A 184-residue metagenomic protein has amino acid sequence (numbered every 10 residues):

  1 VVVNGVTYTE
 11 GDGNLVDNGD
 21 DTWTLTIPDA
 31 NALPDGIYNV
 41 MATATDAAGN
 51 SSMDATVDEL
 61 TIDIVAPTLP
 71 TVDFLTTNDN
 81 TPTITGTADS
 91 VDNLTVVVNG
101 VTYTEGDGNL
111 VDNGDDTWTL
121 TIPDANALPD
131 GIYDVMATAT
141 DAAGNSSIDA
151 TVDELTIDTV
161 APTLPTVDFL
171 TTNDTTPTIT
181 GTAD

Functional and structural regions predicted by a protein language model:
V2-P34, A47, V91-P129, A142: Extracellular beta-sheet repeat scaffolds used for adhesion and glycan interaction
N4, T178-T182: Intrinsically disordered, low-complexity repeat tracts
G36-V40, G131-V135: Exposed beta-strand face motif in extracellular beta-rich ectodomains
S52-P70, L75-N78, S147-P165, L170-N173: Flexible, low-complexity linkers/stalks enriched in Thr/Pro that connect modular domains
N80-I84, T175-I179: Structural beta-strand segments of beta-rich domains
T87-N93, T182-D184: Short proline/glycine-enriched turn/loop motifs at strand-loop junctions of beta-rich domains
